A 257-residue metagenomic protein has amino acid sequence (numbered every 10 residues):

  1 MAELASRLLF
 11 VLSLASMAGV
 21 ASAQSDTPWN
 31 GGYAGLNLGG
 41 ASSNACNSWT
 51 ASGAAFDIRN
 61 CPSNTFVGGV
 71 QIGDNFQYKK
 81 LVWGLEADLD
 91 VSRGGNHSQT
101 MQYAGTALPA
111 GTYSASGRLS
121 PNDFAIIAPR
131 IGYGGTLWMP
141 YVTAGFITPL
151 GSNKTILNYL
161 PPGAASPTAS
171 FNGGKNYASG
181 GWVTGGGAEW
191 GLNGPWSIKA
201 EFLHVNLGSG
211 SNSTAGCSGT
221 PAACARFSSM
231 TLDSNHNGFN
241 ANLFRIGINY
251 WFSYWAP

Functional and structural regions predicted by a protein language model:
A2-A5, L12-S13, M17-P257: Gram-negative outer-membrane beta-barrel domains
